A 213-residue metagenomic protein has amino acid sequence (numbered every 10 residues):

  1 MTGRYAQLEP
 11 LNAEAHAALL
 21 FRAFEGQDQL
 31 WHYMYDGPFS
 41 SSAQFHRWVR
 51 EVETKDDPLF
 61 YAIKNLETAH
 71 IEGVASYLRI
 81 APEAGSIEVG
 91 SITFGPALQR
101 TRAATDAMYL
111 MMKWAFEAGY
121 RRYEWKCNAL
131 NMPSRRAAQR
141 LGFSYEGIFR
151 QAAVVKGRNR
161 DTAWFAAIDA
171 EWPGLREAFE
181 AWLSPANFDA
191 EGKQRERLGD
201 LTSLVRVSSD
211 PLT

Functional and structural regions predicted by a protein language model:
M1-T101, W114-A118, R158-A163, A167-P173 (+1 more regions): GNAT-family acyltransferases
A104: Glycine-rich acyl-CoA binding loop
F116-C127: Conserved GNAT acetyl-CoA-binding A-motif
W125-R135: Conserved beta-strand-loop-alpha-helix junction that forms the acyl-donor binding cleft
A137-A138, F165: Conserved active-site tyrosine of GNAT-family acetyltransferases
R140-G142: Active-site-proximal glycine-rich helix-loop-beta segment
S144-R158: Conserved catalytic-core motifs of GNAT/GCN5-like acyltransferases
